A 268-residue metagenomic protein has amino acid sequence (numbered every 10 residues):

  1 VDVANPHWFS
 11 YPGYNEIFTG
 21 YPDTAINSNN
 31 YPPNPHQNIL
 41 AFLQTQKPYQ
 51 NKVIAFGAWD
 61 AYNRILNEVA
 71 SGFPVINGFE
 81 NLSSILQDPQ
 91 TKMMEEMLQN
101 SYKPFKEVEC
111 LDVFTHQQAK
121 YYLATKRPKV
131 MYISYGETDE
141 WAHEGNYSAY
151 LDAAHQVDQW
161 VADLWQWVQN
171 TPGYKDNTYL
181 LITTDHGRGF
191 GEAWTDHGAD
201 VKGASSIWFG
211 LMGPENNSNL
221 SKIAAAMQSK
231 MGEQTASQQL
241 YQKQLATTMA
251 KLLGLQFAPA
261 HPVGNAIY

Functional and structural regions predicted by a protein language model:
V1, E16-F18, K52-G57, Y122-L123 (+4 more regions): Structural recognition of the beta-strand scaffold that forms the well-ordered cores of secreted hydrolase catalytic
V1-T45: Active-site nucleophile/metal-coordination loop of metallo-enzymes that catalyze phosphate/sulfate and related
V1-Y14, F56-N63, V263-A266: Short, solvent-exposed turn/loop segments enriched in Gly/Ser/Thr/Pro and often Arg
P12-G20, A199-L255: Substrate-binding rim/cap in mid-to-C-terminal beta-strand-loop elements of soluble/periplasmic
D23-P32, G72-L111: Acidic, His- and aromatic-enriched active-site or binding-groove loops in soluble protein domains that engage sugars
E68-V69, H116-D163: Active-site His/acidic residue clusters
Q156-G198, M249: Metal-dependent active-site segment of extracytoplasmic phospho-/sulfohydrolases and closely related
Q244, L255-Y268: Polar, surface-exposed loop/tail segments that function as active-site lids or cofactor/substrate-recognition elements
